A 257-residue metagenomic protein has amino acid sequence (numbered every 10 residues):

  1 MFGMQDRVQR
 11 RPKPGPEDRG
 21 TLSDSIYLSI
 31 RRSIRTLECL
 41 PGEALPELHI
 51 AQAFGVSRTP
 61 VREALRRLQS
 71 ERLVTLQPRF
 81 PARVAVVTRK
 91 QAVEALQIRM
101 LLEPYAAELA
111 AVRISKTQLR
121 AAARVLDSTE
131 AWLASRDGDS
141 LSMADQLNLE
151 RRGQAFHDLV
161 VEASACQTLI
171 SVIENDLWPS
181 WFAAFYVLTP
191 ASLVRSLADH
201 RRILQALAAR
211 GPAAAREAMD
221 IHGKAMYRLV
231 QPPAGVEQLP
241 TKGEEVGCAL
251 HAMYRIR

Functional and structural regions predicted by a protein language model:
M1-V112, Q231-R257: Short linear motifs at protein or domain termini
R10-G15, G42, V87, D137-L141 (+2 more regions): Short amphipathic alpha-helical segments at helix-loop
G20, F54, R58, R62 (+8 more regions): Amphipathic, non-membrane alpha-helical segments in soluble helical-bundle scaffolds
D24, M100, A123, V194-A198: Amphipathic alpha-helical repeat elements characteristic of tetratricopeptide repeat
S33, V74-L76, R151-G153, S196-L197: Short hydrophobic/aromatic segments of transmembrane alpha-helices and their interfaces
E43, H49, T88, I173 (+2 more regions): Solvent-exposed, flexible loop/coil residues
K116-F185, L197-A209, A214-L229: Conserved amphipathic alpha-helical segments that form helical-bundle/coiled-coil interaction surfaces
P179-Q205, G235-A252: Repeat-unit-sized solenoid/scaffold elements
